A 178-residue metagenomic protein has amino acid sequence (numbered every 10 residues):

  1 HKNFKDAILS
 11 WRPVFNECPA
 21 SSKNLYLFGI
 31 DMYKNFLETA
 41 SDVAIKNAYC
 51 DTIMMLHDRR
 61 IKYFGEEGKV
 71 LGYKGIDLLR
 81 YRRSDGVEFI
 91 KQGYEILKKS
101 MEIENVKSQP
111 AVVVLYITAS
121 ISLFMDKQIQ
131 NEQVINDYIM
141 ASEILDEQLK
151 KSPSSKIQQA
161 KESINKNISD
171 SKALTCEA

Functional and structural regions predicted by a protein language model:
H1-A178: Preference for long, solvent-exposed alpha-helical segments and helix-linker "stalks"
